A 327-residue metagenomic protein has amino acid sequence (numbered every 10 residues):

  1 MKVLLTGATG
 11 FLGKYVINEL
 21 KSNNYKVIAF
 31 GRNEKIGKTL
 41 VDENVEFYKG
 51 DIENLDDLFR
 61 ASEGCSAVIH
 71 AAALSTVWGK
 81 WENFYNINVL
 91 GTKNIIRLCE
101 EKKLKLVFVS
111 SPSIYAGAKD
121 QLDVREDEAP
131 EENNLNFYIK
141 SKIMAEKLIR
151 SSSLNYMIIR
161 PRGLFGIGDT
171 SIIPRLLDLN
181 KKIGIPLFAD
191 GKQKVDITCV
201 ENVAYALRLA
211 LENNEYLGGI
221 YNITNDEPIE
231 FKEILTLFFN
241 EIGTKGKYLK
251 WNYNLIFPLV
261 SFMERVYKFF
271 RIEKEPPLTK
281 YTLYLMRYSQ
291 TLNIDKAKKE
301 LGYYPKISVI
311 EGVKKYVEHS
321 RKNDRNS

Functional and structural regions predicted by a protein language model:
V3-N23: N-terminal Rossmann NAD(P)H-binding glycine-rich loop of SDR-like oxidoreductase domains
K49-I87, L98: NAD(P)H-binding glycine-rich loop region in Rossmannoid oxidoreductase-like domains and their noncatalytic homologs
L90-F137: Conserved Rossmann-fold NAD(P)-dependent oxidoreductase catalytic core, especially the SDR/UDP-sugar
Y115, M157-R175: Flexible, glycine-rich beta-alpha linker
N133-I159: Active-site Tyr-X1-5-Lys
K140, M144, D169-R175, A189-L211 (+1 more regions): Substrate-positioning beta->alpha
L209-E275, I294, K314-V317, R325: Mid/C-terminal beta-alpha module of Rossmann-like enzyme folds, strongest in SDR-family dehydrogenases/epimerases
L292-E300, Y304-S327: Amphipathic terminal alpha-helices
